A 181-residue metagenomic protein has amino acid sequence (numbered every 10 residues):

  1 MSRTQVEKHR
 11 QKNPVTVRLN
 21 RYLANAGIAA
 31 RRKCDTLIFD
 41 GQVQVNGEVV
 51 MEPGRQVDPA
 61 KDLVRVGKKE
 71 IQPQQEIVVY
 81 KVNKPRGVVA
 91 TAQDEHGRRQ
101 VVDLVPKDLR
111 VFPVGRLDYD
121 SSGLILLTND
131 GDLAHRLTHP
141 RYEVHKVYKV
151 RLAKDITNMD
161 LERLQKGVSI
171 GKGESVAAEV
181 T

Functional and structural regions predicted by a protein language model:
S2-T181: Basic, flexible Lys/Arg- and Gly-enriched helix-loop patches that mediate nucleic-acid binding at interfaces with rRNA
